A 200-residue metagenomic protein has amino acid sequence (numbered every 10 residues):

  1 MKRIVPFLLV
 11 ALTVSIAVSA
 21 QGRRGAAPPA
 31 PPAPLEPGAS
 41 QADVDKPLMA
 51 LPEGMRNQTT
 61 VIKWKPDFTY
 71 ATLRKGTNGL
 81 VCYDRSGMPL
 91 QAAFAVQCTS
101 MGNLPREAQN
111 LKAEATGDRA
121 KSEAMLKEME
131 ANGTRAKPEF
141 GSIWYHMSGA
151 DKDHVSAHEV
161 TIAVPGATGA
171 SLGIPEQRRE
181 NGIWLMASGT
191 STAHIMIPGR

Functional and structural regions predicted by a protein language model:
M1-I4: Positively charged n-region of N-terminal signal peptides that target proteins for export
F7-S15: Bacterial N-terminal signal peptides
V18-G22: Boundary at the C-terminal end of the N-terminal hydrophobic targeting segment
G25-R200: Primary mode marks residue(s) on the alpha4-beta5-alpha5 output face of response regulator receiver
